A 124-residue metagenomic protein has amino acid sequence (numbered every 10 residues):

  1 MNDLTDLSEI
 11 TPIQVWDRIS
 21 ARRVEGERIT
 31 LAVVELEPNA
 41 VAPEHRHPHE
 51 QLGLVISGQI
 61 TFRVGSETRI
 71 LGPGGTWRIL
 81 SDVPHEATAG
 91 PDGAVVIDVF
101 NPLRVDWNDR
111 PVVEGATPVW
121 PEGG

Functional and structural regions predicted by a protein language model:
M1-R28, A32-V33, D109-G124: A short, N-terminal "cap"/entry segment at the start of jelly-roll beta-barrel domains of the cupin/DSBH fold
V15, A32-R46: Conserved short histidine dyad/triad with adjacent acidic residue
T30, L52, Q59-T61, T68 (+2 more regions): Structural motif
L31-A32, V41-A42, G58-R63, W77: Short beta-strand segments in beta-sandwich/barrel cores
E35-L36, R46-F62: Short, conserved beta-strand element in jelly-roll/cupin
E67-S81: Short acidic-glycine-tyrosine-enriched beta hairpin
S81-D106: Ligand-binding loop in jelly-roll beta-barrel domains
